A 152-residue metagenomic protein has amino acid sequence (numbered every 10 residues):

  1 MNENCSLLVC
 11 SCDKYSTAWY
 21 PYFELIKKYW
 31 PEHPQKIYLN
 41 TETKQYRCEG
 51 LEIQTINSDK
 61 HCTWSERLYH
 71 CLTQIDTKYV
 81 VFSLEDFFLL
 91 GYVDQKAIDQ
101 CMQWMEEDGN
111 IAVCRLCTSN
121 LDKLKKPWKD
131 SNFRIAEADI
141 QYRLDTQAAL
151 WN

Functional and structural regions predicted by a protein language model:
M1-K60, L72-Y79: N-terminal anchoring/stem segment of glycosyltransferases
V9-C10, D86-G91: Surface-exposed cleft-lining segments at the edges of enzyme active sites
S16-W19, Q45-E49, L89-Y92, A97 (+1 more regions): Short catalytic/ligand-binding loop motif for oxyanion handling, primarily in non-cytosolic enzymes, centered on
Y38-L39, V80-F82, A112-C117, L150: A structural signal for short, well-ordered beta-strand segments and their strand-loop junctions that often border
K78-F88: Short beta-strand-to-loop acidic/aromatic patch adjacent to the donor-nucleotide binding site
G91-L124: Conserved donor-nucleotide/metal-binding helix-loop-beta segment in metal-dependent transferases, i.e., the alpha-helix
R134-N152: A recurrent flexible, glycine/aromatic-enriched loop bordering the glycosyltransferase active site that acts as
